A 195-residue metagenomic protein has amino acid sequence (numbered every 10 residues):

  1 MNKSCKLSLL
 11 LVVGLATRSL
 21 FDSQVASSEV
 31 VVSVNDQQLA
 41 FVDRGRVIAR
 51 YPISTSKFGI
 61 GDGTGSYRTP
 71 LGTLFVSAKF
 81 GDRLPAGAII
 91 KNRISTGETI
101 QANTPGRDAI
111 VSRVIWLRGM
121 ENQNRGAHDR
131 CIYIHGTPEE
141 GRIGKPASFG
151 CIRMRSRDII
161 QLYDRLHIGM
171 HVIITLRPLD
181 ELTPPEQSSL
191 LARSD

Functional and structural regions predicted by a protein language model:
M1-S8: Bacterial N-terminal signal peptides that target proteins for export
S8-A16: Bacterial N-terminal signal peptides
A16-S66, L71, L84, I173-D195: Intrinsically disordered, low-complexity, Pro/Ser/Thr/Asn/Gly/Ala-rich spacer/linker segments adjacent to signal
A49-Y51, L74, R130-I132: Short beta-strand segments
G63-S66, L84-D195: Exported/periplasmic cell-wall-interacting domains
